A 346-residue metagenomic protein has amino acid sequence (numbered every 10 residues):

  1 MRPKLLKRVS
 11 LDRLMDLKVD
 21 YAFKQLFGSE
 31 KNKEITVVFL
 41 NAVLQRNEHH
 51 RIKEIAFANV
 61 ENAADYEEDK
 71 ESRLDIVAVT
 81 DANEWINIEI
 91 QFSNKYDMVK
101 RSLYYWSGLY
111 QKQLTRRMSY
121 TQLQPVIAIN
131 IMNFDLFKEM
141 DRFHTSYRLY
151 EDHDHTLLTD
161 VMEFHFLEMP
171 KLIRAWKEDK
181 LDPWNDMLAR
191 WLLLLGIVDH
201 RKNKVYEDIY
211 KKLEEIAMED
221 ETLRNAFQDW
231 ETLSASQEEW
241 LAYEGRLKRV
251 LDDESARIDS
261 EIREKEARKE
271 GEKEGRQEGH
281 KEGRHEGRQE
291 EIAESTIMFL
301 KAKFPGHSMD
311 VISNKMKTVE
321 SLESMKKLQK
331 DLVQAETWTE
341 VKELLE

Functional and structural regions predicted by a protein language model:
M1-A242: Conserved single-residue anchors adjacent to enzymatic active/cofactor-binding motifs
R2-R13, I86-Q91, A189, L193-E346: Short, charged alpha-helical interaction segments and adjacent helix-coil junctions
